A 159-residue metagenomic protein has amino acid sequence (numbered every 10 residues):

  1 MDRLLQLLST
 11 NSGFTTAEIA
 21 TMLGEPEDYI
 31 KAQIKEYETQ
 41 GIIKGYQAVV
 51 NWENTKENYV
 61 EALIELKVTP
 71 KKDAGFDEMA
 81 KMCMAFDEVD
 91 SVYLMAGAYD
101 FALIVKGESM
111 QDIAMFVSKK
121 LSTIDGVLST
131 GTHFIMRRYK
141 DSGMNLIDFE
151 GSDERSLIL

Functional and structural regions predicted by a protein language model:
M1-L159: A compositional/biophysical signature of low hydrophobicity enriched in polar/charged and small residues
